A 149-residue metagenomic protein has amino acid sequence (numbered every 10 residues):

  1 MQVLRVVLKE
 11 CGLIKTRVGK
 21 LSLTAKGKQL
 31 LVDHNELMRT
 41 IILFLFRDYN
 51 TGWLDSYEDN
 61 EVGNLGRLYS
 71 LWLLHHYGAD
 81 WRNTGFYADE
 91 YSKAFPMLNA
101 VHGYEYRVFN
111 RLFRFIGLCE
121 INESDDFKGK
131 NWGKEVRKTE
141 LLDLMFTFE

Functional and structural regions predicted by a protein language model:
M1-E10, R17, L98-G117: Short amphipathic alpha-helical interaction segments
Q2, Q29, L65-S70, N99: Short, mixed-charge, low-aromatic patches
E10-I14, Y57-N60: Short N-terminal helix-initiation segments at or just after the protein's N-terminus
L13-T16, G85-F86: Helix-boundary capping/turn motifs
K15-G52, E120-E149: Accessory beta->alpha helical hairpin/"wing" motif in late/C-terminal subdomains of nucleic-acid enzymes
T24, K28, W53-Y57, S92 (+1 more regions): A near-ubiquitous, low-amplitude feature marking generic local secondary-structure context
H34-A88: Leucine-rich, amphipathic alpha-helical/linker segments
W72-R111, E120, D125-K130: Extended alpha-helical scaffolds
